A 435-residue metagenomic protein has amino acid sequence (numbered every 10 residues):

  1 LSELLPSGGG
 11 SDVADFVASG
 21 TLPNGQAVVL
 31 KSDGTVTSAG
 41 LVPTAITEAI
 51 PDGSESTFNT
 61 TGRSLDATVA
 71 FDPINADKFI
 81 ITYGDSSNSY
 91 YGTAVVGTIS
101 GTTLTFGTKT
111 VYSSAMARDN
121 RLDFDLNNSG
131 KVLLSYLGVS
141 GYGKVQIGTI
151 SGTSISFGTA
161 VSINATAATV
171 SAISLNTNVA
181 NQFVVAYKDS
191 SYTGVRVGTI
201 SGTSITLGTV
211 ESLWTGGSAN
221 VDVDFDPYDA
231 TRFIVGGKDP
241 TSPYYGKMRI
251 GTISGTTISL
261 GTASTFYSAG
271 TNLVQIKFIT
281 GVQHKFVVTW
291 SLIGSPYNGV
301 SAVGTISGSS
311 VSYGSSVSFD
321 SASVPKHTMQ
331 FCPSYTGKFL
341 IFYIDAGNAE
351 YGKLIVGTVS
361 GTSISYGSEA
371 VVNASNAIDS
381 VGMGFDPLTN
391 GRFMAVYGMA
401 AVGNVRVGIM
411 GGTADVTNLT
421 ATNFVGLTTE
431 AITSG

Functional and structural regions predicted by a protein language model:
L1-F79, Y83-D85, T93-S100, A115-L126 (+17 more regions): Extracellular receptor-binding modules and their adjoining Ser/Thr/Gly/Asp/Asn-rich linkers
I46-S54, G101-T108, G152-T159, G202-T209 (+4 more regions): Beta-strand initiation motifs
P51-G62, T108-A115, T159-A167, T209-G217 (+3 more regions): Short loop/turn motifs that cap or connect beta-strands within the blades of beta-propeller-type repeat domains
F106, L134-S135, F157, A186 (+8 more regions): A structural signal for short, hydrophobic beta-strand segments that form beta-sheets in beta-rich/all-beta domains
Y297: Short, solvent-exposed amphipathic alpha-helices that sit in or adjacent to ligand/effector-binding or catalytic
